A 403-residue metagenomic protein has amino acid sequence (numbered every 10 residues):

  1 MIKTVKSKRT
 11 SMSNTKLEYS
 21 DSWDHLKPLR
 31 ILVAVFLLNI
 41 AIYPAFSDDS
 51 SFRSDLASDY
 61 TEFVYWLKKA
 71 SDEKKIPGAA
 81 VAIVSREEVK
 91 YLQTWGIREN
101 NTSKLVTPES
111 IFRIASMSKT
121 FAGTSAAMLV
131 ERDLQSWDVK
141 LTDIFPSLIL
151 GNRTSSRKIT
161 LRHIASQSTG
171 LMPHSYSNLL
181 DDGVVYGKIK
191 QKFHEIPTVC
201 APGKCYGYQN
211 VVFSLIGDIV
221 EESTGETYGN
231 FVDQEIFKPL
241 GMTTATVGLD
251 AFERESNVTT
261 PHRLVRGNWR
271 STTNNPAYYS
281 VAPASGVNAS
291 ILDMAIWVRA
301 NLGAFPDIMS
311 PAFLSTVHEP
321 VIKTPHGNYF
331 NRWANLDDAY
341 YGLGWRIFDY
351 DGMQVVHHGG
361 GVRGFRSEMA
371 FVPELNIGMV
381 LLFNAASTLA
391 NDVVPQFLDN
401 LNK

Functional and structural regions predicted by a protein language model:
I2-R9, N14, E18-E109, M128-S136 (+4 more regions): N-terminal leader/targeting segments and the immediately adjacent pre-domain N-terminus
F46-Q93, E221-Q234, K238, T272-K403: Catalytic loop of the DD-peptidase/beta-lactamase superfamily, centered on the K-T-G motif and neighboring
S50-L56, I111-R113, I149-N152, Y176-L180 (+4 more regions): Second-shell loop/turn segments in exported
E62, G78, T102, R113-M117 (+6 more regions): Active-site helix/loop module of the DD-peptidase/beta-lactamase fold, centered on the serine-lysine SxxK catalytic
S116-M117, G207-N210: Catalytic nucleophile serine of serine hydrolases, specifically the conserved "nucleophile elbow" pentapeptide
T120-S125, S214-L215, I291-I296: Short amphipathic alpha-helical face segments that pack within enzyme cores and frequently flank/anchor catalytic
T160, V211-V212: Mid-domain, small-residue-enriched loop/turn segments at the edges of structured enzyme/sensor domains
G187-V199, V265-S280: The feature captures the short pre-catalytic strand/loop hairpin that immediately precedes and shapes the active-site
